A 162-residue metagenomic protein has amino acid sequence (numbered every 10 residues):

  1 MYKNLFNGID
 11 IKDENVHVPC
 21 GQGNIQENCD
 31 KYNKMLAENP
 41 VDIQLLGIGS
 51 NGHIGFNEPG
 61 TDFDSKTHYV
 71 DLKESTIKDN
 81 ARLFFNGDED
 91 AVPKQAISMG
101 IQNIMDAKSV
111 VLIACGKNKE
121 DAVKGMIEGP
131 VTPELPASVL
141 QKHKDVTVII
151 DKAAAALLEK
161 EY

Functional and structural regions predicted by a protein language model:
M1-I43: Ligand-binding beta-strand-loop-alpha-helix segment within the catalytic cores of soluble metabolic enzymes
I9-I11, M35-N39, F63, A96 (+2 more regions): Solvent-exposed alpha-helices and their adjacent loops that cap or buttress functional pockets in soluble metabolic
G21-N24, G87-P93, M126-E128: Short, flexible loop segments at the rims of nucleotide/cofactor-binding pockets, characterized by
N24-I25, S50-H53, T61, A155: Short, catalytically relevant binding-site loops at active-site mouths
C29-D30, G55-G60, S65-K66, A122-M126 (+1 more regions): A short secondary-structure junction signal
K34-P59: A glycine-rich beta-strand to alpha-helix segment that forms a phosphate/ribose-binding loop at ligand/cofactor sites
G55-I101: Class I SAM-dependent methyltransferase SAM-binding "motif I" and its flanking Rossmann-like core
M99-Q102, D106-Y162: ATP/nucleoside-binding phosphotransfer catalytic cores, i.e., glycine-rich phosphate-binding loops
